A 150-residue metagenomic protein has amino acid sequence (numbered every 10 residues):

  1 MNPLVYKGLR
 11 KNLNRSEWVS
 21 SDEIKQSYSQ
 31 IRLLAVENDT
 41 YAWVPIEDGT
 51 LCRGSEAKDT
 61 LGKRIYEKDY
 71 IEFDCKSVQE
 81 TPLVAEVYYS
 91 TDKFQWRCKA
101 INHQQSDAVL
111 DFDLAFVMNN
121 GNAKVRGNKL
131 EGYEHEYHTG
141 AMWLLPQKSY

Functional and structural regions predicted by a protein language model:
M1-Y150: Secondary-structure transition motif
